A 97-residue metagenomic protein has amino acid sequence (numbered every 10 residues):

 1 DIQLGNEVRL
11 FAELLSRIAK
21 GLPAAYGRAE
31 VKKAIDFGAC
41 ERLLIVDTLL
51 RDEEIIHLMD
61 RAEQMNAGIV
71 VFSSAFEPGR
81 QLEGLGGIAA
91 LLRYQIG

Functional and structural regions predicted by a protein language model:
D1-G97: Terminal alpha-helical anchor/extension segments at protein ends
